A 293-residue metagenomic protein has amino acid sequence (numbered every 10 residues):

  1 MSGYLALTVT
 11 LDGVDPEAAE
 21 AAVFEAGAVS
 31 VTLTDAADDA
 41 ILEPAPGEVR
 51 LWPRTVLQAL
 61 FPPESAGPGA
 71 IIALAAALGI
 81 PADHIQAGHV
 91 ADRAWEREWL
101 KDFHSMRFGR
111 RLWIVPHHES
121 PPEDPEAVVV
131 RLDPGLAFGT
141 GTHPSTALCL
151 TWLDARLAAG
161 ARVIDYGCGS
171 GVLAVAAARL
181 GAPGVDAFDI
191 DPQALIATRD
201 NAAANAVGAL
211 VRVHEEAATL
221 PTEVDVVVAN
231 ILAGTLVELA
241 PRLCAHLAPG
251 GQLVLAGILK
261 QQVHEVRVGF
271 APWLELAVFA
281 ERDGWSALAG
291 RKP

Functional and structural regions predicted by a protein language model:
S2-E123: N-terminal auxiliary segments of SAM/dcSAM-dependent transferases
E126-P134: A short, charged helix-loop
L136-P221: Conserved SAM/SAH cofactor-binding pocket of Class I
R156, F188-P293: S-adenosylmethionine
